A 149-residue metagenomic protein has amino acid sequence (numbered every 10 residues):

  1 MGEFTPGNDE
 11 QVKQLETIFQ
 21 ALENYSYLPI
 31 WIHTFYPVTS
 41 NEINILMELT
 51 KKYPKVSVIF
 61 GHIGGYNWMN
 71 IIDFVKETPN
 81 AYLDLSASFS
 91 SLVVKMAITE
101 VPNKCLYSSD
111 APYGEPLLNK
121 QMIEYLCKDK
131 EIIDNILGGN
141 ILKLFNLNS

Functional and structural regions predicted by a protein language model:
M1, L22, H62, L83 (+3 more regions): Divalent metal-coordination and catalytic microenvironments
M1-G7: Structural motif corresponding to the early beta-alpha repeats
G7-L106: Catalytic pocket-lining loop regions of alpha/beta-barrel enzymes, especially the amidohydrolase/enolase/GH5 lineages
D9, D110, C127: Charge-dense, low-complexity intrinsically disordered segments
G65, Y113, K143: Active-site micro-motifs of SAM-dependent methyltransferase domains
K104, L117-S149: Mid-to-C-terminal alpha-helical segments outside catalytic/metal-binding sites
S108-P112, P116: C-terminal active-site rim and adjoining tail of enzyme catalytic domains
